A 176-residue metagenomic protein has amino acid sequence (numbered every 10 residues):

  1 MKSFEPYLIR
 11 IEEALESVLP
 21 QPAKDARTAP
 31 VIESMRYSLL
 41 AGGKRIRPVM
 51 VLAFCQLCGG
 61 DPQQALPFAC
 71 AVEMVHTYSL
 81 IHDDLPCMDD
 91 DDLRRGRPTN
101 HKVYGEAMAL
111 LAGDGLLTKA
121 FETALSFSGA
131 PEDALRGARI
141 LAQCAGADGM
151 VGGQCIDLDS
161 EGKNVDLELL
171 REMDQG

Functional and structural regions predicted by a protein language model:
M1-A23: N-terminal amphipathic/basic leader segments beginning at the initiator methionine
P6-I9, A26-G176: Mg2+-dependent prenyl diphosphate-binding active-site environment of isoprenoid biosynthetic enzymes
